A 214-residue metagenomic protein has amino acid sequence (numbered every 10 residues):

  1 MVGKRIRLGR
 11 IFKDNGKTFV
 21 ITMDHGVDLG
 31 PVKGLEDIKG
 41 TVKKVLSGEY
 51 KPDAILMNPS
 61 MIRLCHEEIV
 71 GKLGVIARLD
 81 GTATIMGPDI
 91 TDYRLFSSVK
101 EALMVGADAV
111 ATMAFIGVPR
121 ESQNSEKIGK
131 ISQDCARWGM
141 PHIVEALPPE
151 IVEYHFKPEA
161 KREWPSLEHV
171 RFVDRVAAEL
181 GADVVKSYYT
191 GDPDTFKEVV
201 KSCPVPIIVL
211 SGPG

Functional and structural regions predicted by a protein language model:
M1-D14: N-terminal basic/disordered segments at the start of proteins
K13, T18-V209: Alpha/beta enzyme core
G214: A C-terminal functional module that forms or caps the active site or interfaces directly with catalytic machinery
